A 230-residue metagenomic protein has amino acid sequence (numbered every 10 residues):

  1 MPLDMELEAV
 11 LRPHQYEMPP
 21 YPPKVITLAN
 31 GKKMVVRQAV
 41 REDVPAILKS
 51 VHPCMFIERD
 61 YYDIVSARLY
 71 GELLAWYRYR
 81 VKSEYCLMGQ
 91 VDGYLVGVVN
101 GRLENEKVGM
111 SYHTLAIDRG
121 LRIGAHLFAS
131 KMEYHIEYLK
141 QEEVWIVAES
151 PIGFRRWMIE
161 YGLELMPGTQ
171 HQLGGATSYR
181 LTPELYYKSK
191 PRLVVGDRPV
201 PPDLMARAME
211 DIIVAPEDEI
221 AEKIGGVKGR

Functional and structural regions predicted by a protein language model:
M1-E42, G196, P202-R230: Conserved N-terminal entry element of GNAT/NAT acetyltransferase domains
Q38-R41, V51-G109, H113-A116: A conserved beta-strand-loop-helix scaffold within acyl/acetyltransferase catalytic domains
I47-M55, K131, H135: Hydrophobic alpha-helical core bundles mediating ligand binding, dimerization, or RNAP-core interactions
E84, L139-Q141: Short, high-confidence coil segments that cap the C-terminus of an alpha-helix and link into the following beta-strand
L87-G89, E133-I136, F154, L173-A176: Catalytic cores of nucleotide-enabled group-transfer and carboxylate-activating enzymes in metabolic and assembly-line
L121-I136: Conserved acetyl-CoA-binding loop-helix of GNAT-fold acetyltransferases
V144-I159: Conserved beta-strand-loop-alpha-helix junction that forms the acyl-donor binding cleft
V147, G162-T182: Conserved catalytic-core motifs of GNAT/GCN5-like acyltransferases
